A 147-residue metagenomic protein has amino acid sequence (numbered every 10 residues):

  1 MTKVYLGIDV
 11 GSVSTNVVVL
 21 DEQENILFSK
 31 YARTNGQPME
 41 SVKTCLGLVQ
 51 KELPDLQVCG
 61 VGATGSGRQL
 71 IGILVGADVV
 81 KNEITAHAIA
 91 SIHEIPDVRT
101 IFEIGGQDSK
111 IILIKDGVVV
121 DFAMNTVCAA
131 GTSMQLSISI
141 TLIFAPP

Functional and structural regions predicted by a protein language model:
M1, R68-G105, K110-V118: Conserved phosphate-binding catalytic cores of ATP/NTP-utilizing and phosphoryl-transfer enzymes
M1-N82: N-terminal glycine/serine-rich phosphate-binding loop of ATP-dependent small-molecule kinases, especially carbohydrate
S14-N16, G106-I112, D121, T132: Short glycine/serine/threonine-rich phosphate/pyrophosphate-binding segments that cradle anionic phosphate groups
R33-T34, C59-A63, D78-H87, F102-G106 (+1 more regions): Active-site nucleophile and cofactor-binding loops and adjacent substrate-binding regions of central metabolic enzymes
Q37-P38, D116-P147: Glycine-rich phosphate-binding loop plus the immediately following alpha-helix
M39-V42, A88-I95, G131-Q135: Short, charged, surface-exposed secondary-structure boundary motifs
L48-E52, V98-I101, L142-P147: Change "in soluble alpha/beta enzymes" to "in soluble alpha/beta proteins
Q50, G72, I92, I138-I140: Residue-level preference for well-ordered alpha-helical positions
